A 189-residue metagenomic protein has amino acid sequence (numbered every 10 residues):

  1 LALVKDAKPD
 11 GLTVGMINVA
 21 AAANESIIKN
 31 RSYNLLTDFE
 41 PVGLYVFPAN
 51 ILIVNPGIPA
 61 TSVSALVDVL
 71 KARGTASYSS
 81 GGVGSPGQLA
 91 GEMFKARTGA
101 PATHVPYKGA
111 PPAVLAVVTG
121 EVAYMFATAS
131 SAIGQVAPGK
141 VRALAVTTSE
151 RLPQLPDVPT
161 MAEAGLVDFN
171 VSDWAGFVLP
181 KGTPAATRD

Functional and structural regions predicted by a protein language model:
L1-P9, M93, R97, P111-V122 (+1 more regions): Short helices/loops that flank or line small-molecule/ion binding pockets
D6-T13, S26-P112, M161-E163, W174-D189: Hinge/capping helix and adjacent helix->loop/strand transition within the periplasmic-binding protein
D10-I17, S77, A123-A127, A143-A145: Paired acidic/hydrophobic, glycine-rich loop segments that form the ligand-binding mouth/hinge of periplasmic-binding
M16-A21, A110, A127-A132, T147-S149 (+1 more regions): Beta->alpha turn/N-cap motifs
I17-A23, P86-L89, V117-M125: Short N-terminal helix-initiation segments at or just after the protein's N-terminus
N24, S62-V63, G87-Q88, M125 (+4 more regions): Alpha-helix N-cap/helix-start motif
E25, A113-A116, P153-D157: Short, charged, surface-exposed secondary-structure boundary motifs
N34-Y45, S79, P101-V105, A123-Y124 (+1 more regions): Short beta-strand->loop
